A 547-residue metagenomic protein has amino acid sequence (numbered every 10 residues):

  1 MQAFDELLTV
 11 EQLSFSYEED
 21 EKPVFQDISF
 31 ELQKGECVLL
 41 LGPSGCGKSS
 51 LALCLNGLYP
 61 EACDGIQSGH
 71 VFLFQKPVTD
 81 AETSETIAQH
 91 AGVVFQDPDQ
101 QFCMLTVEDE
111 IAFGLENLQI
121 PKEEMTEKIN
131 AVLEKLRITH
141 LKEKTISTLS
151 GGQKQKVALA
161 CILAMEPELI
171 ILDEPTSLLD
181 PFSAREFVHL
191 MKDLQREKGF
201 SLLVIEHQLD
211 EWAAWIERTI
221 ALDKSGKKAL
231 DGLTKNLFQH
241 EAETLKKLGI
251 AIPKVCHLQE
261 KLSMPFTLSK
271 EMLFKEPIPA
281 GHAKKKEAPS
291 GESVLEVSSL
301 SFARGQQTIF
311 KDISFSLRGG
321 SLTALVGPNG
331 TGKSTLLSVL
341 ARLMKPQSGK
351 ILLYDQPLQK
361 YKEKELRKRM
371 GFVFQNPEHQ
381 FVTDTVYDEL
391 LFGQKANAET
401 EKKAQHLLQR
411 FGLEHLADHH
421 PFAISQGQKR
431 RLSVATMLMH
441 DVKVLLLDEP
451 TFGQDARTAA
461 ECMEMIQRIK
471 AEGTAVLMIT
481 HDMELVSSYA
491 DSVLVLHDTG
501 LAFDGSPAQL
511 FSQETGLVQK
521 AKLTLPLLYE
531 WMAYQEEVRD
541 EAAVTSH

Functional and structural regions predicted by a protein language model:
L41-P43, V326-P328: The feature captures the beta-strand-to-loop junction immediately N-terminal to the Walker
N56, A341: Helix-to-loop junction immediately C-terminal to a conserved catalytic motif
D64-T79, G349-P357, L366: Conserved ABC transporter NBD signature motif
E123-L141, E399-L416: Conserved ABC ATPase "signature" region
T145-L149, H420-I424: Conserved ABC ATPase signature
G226-V255, G500-T524: Conserved beta-strand-loop-alpha-helix hinge in the C-terminal portion of ABC ATPase nucleotide-binding domains
L245-L295, T515-H547: ABC ATPase nucleotide-binding domains
